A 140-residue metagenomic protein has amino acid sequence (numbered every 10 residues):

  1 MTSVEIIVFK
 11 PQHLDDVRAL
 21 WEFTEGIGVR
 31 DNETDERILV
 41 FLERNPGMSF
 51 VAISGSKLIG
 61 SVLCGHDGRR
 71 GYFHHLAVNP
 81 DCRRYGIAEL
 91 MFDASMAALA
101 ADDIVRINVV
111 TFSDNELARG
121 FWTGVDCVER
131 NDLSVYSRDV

Functional and structural regions predicted by a protein language model:
S3-V17: A short beta-loop-alpha structural element at the N-terminal edge of CoA-dependent acyl/N-acetyltransferase catalytic
V8, R18-N32: Helix-loop element at the rim of GNAT/NAT acetyltransferase active sites that forms part of the acceptor-substrate
G28-V51: Active-site rim helix/loop that mediates acceptor-substrate recognition in acyltransferases
V51, K57-G65, Y72-A77: Conserved beta-strand in the GNAT
G65-H74, R83, E129-N131: A conserved beta-turn-beta hairpin within the catalytic core of GNAT-like acetyltransferases that forms part
V78, R84-A97, G124: Conserved acetyl-CoA-binding loop-helix of GNAT-fold acetyltransferases
L99-T111: Conserved GNAT acetyl-CoA-binding A-motif
V109-A118, S137-V140: Conserved beta-strand-loop-alpha-helix junction that forms the acyl-donor binding cleft
